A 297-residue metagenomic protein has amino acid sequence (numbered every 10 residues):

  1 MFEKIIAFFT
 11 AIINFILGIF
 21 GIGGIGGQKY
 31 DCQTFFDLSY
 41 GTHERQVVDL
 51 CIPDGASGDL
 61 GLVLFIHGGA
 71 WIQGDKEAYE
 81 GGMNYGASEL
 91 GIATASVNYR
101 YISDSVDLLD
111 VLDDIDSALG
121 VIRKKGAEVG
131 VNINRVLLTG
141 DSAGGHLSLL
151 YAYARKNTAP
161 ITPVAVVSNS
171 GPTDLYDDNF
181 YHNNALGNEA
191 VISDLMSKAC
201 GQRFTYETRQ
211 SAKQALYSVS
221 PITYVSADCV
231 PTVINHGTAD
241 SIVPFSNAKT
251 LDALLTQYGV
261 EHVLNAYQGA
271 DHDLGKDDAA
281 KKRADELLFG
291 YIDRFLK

Functional and structural regions predicted by a protein language model:
F2-K297: Alpha/beta-hydrolase superfamily serine-hydrolase fold, recognizing
